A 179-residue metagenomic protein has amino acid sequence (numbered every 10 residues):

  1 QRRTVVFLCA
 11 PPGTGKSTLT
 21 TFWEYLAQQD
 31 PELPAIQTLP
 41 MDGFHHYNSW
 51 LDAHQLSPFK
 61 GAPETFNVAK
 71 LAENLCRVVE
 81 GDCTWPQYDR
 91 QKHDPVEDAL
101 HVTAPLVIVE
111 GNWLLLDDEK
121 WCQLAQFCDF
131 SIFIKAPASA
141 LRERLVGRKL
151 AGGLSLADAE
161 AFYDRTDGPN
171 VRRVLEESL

Functional and structural regions predicted by a protein language model:
Q1-F7, P11: Extreme N-terminal, non-catalytic leader segments that precede Walker-type/kinase nucleotide-binding cores
K16: Conserved lysine of the Walker
L19, W23: Hydrophobic positions on the alpha1 helix immediately C-terminal to the Walker A/P-loop
Y25-Q37: Post-Walker A helix-loop "phosphate-sensing" segment adjacent to the P-loop in P-loop NTPases
P34, Q126-F130, S178-L179: Short glycine-/polar-rich loops that comprise or flank the Walker A/P-loop and associated switch/sensor motifs
Q37-P40, H46-K92: Conserved nucleotide-sensing/catalytic segment adjacent to the nucleotide-binding pocket in NTP-handling enzymes
K92-R148: ATP-dependent NMP and nucleoside kinases share a basic, alpha-helical "lid"
E119-C122, G147-L179: Small-molecule kinase domains that catalyze NTP-dependent phosphoryl transfer to phosphate-bearing small molecules
